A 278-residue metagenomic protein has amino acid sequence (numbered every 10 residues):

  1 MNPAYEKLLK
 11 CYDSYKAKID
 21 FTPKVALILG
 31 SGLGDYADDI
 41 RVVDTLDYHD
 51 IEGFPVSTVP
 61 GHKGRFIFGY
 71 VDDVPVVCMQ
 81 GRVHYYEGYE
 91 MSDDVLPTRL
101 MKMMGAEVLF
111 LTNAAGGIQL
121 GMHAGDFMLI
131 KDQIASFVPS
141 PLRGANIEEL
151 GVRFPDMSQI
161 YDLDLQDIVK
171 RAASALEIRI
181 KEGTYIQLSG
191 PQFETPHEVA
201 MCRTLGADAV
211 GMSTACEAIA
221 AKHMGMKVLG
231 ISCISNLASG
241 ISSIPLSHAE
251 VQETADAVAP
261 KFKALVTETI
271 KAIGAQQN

Functional and structural regions predicted by a protein language model:
M1-M157: Metabolite-binding pocket within alpha/beta catalytic cores that recognizes anionic/polar moieties
M101-G105, R203, K222: Non-catalytic positions within long, well-ordered alpha-helices that form the structural scaffold/packing of enzyme
E107-V108, D208, K227: Short acidic/polar active-site loop segments enriched in Thr and Asp
I134, V138, G144-P191: Histidine/lysine/aspartate-rich catalytic loop segments that bind and position anionic ligands
L150-Y161, Q187, V199, A255-T267: Polyanion-binding loop/helix "lid" in catalytic or ligand-binding cores
Q166, R171-D208, V266, I273-Q277: Active-site/ligand-binding-proximal alpha/beta "capping" segment
M212-E250: Zn-dependent metallopeptidase/amidohydrolase metal-coordination segment
S239-N278: His/Asp/Glu-rich mid-to-C-terminal helical/loop segments that flank catalytic regions of hydrolases
